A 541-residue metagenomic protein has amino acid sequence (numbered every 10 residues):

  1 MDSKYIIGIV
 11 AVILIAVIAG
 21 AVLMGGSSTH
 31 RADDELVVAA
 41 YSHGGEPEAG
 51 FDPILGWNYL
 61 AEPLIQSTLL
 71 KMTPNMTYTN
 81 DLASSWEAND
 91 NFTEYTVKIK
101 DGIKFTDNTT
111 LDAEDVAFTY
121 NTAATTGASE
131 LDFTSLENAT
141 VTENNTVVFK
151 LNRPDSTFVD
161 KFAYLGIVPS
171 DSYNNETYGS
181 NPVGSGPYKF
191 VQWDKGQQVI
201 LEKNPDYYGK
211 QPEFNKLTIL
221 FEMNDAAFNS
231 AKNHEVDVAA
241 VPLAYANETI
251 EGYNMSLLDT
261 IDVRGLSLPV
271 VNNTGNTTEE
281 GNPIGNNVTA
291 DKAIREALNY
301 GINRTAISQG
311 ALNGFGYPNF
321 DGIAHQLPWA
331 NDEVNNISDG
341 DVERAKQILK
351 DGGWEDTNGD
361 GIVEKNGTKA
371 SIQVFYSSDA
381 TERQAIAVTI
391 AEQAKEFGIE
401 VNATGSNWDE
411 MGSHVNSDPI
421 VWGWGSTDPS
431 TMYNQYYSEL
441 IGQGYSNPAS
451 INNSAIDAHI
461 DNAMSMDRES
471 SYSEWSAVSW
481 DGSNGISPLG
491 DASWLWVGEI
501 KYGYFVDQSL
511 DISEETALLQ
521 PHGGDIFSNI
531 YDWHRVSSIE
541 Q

Functional and structural regions predicted by a protein language model:
V37, D112-T119, N144, V148 (+6 more regions): Alpha-helical secondary-structure segments
V38-A39, N108, A231-K232, V238-V241 (+3 more regions): Periplasmic binding protein-like
A39-A88, N121, V183: N-terminal lobe/hinge region of extracytoplasmic solute-binding protein
G56, T73, T77, D160-K216 (+6 more regions): Gly/Pro-rich hinge or "lid" segments in bacterial periplasmic/extracellular proteins
E87, L131-S172, Q192: Surface-exposed binding/hinge segments that line and control ligand-binding clefts or catalytic entry sites
D194, Q198, N299-I337, E382-A391 (+1 more regions): Detector for C-terminal structural segments
P205-T249, E400-N402: Ligand-site clamp/hinge motif
W354-S426, Y502: Ligand/substrate-recognition segments at binding pockets and active sites
